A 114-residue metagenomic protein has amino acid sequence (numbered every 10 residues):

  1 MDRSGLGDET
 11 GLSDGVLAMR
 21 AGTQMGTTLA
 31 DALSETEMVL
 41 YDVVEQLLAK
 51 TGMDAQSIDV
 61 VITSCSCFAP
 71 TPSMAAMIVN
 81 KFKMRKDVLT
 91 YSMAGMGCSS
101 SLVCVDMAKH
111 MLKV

Functional and structural regions predicted by a protein language model:
M1-S57, I62: Conserved "HGTGT" condensation-loop signature of ketosynthase/thiolase-family condensing enzymes that catalyze
E9, G15, M19-R20, S34 (+1 more regions): Conserved catalytic cysteine-centered active-site region of acyl-thioester-dependent Claisen-condensing enzymes
